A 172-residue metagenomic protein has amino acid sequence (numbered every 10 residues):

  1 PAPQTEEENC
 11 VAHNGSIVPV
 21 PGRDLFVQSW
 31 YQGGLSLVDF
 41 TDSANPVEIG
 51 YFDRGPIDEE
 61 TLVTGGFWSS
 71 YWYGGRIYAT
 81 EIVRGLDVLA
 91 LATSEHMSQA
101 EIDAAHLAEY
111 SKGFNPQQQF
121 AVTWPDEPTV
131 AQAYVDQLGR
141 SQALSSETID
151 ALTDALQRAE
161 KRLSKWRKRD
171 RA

Functional and structural regions predicted by a protein language model:
P1-L138: Feature marking well-ordered beta-strand scaffolds used for ligand recognition
L37, R171-A172: Hydrophobic/aromatic-rich, well-ordered segments within soluble, folded domains that form packed cores
N115-R171: Amphipathic, heptad-repeat alpha-helical segments
